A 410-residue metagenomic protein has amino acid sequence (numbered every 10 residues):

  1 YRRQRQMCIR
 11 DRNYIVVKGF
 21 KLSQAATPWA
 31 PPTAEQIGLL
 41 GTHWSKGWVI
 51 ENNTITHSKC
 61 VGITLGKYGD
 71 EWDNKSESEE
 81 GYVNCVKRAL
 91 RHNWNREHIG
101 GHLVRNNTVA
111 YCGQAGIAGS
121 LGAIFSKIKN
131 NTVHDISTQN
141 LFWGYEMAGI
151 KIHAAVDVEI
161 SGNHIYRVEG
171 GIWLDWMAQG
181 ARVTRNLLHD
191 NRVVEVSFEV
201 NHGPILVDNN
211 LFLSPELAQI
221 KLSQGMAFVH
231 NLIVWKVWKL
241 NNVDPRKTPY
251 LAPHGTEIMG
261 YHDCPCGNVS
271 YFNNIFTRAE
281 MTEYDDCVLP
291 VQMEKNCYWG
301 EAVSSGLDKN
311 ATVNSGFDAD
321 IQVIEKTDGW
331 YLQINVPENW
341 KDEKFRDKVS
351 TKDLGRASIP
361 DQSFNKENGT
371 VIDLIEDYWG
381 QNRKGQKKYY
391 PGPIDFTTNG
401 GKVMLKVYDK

Functional and structural regions predicted by a protein language model:
Y1-I9: Single conserved hydrophobic/aromatic residue that forms the stacking wall/gate of nucleotide- or nucleobase-binding
Q4, N130, D377-W379: Residue-level recognition of short loop/turn positions
R10, V17, G41-H43: Ligand-site clamp/hinge motif
Y14, G19-A25: LRR N-terminal entry segment and analogous cap-like coil->beta motifs
A26-S45, T56-D353, P360: Glycine- and acidic/polar-rich repeat regions and solenoidal domains
K344-K387: Active-site and glycan-interaction determinants of carbohydrate-active enzymes
Q386-Y408: Short, surface-exposed, low-complexity cationic segments
